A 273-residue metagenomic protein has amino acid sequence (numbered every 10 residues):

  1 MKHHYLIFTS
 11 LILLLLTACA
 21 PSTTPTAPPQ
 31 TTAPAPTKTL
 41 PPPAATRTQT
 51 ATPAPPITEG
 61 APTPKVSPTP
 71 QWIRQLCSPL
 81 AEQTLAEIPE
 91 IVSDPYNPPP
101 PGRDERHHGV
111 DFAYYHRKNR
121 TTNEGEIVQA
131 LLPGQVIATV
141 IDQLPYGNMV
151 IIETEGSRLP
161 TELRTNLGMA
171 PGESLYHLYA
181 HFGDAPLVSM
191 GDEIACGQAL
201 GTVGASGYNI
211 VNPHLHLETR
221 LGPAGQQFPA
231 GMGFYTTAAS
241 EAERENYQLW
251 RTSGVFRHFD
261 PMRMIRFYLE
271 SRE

Functional and structural regions predicted by a protein language model:
M1-T17: Sec-dependent bacterial lipoprotein signal peptides
L15, C19-T69, E270-E273: Ser/Thr-rich, Proline-interspersed low-complexity disordered segments
P53-N148, E155-P160, L167, C196 (+2 more regions): Surface-exposed, glycine-biased beta-strand/turn segments
H107-D111, T154, H177, H181 (+1 more regions): Histidine-centered active-site/metal-ligand motif
K118, L175-D184: Short, structured beta-strand/loop micro-motifs enriched in basic residues and often containing a Trp
Q135-I137, A180-G183, G204: Conserved positions in beta-strands of structured domains
V150-E153, L175, M190-E273: Conserved, short, structured surface segments that act as functional micro-motifs
